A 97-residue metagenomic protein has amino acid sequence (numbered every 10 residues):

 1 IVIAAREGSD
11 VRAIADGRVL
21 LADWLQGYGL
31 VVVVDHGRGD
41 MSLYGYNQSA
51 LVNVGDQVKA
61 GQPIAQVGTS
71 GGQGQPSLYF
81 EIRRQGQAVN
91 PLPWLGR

Functional and structural regions predicted by a protein language model:
I1-R97: Catalytic cores of peptidoglycan-degrading enzymes
